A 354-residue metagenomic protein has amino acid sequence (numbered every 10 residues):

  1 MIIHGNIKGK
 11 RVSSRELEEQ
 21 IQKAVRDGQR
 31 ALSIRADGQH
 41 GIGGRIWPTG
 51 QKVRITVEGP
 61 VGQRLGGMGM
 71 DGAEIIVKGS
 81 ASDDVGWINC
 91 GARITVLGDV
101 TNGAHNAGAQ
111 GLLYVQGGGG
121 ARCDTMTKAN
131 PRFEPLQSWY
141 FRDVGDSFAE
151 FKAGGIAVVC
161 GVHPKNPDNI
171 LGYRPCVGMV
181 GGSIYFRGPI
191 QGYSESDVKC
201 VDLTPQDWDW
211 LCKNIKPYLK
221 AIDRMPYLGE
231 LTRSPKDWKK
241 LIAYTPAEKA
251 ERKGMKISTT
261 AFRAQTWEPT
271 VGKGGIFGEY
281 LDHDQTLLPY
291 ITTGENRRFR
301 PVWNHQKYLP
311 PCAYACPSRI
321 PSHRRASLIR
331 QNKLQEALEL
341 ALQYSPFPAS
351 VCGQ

Functional and structural regions predicted by a protein language model:
M1-W267: Long, distal/terminal scaffolding or interaction modules with repetitive or compositionally biased sequence
R252-Q354: Ferredoxin-type iron-sulfur electron-transfer modules and their immediate structural context
